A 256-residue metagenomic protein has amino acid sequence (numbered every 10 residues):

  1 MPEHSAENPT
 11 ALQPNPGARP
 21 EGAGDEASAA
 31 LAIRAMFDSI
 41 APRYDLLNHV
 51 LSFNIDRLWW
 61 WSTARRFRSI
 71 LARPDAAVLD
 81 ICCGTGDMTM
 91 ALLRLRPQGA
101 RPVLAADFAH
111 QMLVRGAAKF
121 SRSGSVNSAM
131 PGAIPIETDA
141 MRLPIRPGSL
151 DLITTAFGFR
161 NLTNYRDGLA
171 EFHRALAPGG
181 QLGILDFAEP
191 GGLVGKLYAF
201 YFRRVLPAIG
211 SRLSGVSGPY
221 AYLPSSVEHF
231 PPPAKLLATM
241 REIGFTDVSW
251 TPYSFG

Functional and structural regions predicted by a protein language model:
P2-D45: N-terminal, positively charged/glycine-rich alpha-helical extensions of SAM-dependent methyltransferases
R43, F53-A76, A91: Conserved alpha-helix/loop element of class I SAM-dependent methyltransferases that forms part of the SAM/SAH-binding
Y44, I153-T154: Hydrophobic beta-strand segment of the Class I
A77-L143: Class I SAM-dependent methyltransferase SAM/SAH-binding core
M141-I153: A short acidic, Gly/Pro-enriched loop at the edge of an enzyme's catalytic core that lines a small-molecule cofactor
R166-Q181: A short glycine-rich, Lys/Arg-flanked "PGG" loop and its adjoining helix->strand segment in the class I
E189-I243, S249: C-terminal alpha-helical "lid/dimerization" subdomain adjacent to the S-adenosyl-L-methionine
